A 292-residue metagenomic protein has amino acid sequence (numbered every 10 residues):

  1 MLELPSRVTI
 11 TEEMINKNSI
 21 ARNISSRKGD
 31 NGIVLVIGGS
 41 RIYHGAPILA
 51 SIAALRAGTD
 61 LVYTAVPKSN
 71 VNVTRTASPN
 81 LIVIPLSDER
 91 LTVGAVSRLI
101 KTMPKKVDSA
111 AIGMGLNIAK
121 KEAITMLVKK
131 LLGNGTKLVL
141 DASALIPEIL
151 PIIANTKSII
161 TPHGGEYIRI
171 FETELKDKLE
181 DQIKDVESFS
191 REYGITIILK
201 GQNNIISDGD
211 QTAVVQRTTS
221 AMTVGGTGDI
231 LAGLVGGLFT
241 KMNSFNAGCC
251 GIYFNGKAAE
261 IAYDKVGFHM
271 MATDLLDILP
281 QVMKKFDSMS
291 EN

Functional and structural regions predicted by a protein language model:
M1-K137, I146-I159, I168-N292: Small-residue (G/A/S/T)-rich helix-start motifs and N-terminal tracts that mark the onset
